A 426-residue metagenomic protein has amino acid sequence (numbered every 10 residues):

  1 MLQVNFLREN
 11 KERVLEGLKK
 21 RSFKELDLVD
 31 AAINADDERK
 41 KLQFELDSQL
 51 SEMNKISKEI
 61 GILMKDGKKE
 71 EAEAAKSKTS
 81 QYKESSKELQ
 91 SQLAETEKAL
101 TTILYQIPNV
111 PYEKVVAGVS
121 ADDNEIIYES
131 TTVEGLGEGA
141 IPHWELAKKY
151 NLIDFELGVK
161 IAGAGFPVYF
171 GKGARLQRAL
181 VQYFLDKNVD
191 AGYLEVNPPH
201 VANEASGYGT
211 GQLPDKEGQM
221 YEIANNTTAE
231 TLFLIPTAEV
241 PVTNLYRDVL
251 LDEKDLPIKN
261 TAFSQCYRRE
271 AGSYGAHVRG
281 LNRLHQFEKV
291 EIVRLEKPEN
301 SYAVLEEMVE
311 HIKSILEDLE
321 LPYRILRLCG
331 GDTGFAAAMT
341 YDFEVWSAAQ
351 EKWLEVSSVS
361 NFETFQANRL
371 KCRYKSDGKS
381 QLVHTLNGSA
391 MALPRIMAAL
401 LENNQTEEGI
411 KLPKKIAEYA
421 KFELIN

Functional and structural regions predicted by a protein language model:
M1-E134, L152, E156: N-terminal alpha-helical targeting/anchoring segments
L26, E129-N426: TRNA-recognition modules of translation machinery and tRNA-sensing kinases, especially anticodon-binding
